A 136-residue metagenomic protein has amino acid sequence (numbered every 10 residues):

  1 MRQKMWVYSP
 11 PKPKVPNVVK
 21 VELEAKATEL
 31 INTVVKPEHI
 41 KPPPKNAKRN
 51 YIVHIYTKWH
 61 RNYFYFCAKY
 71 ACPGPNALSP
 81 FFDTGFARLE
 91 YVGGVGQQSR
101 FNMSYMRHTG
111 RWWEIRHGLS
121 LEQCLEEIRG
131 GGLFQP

Functional and structural regions predicted by a protein language model:
M1-Q3, H54, F86, G96 (+2 more regions): Alpha-helical structural elements
Q3-A77: Negatively charged, low-complexity tracts enriched in Asp/Glu with abundant Ser/Thr
P13, N17, S79, R111-G118: Short, charged/polar micro-motifs that form catalytic or ligand-binding hotspots
A27, Y56-W59, F86, W112 (+1 more regions): Generic preference for hydrophobic/aromatic residues in regular secondary structure cores
I40, F81-D83, G118-E122: General N-terminal targeting signals
P43, A47-K48, F86, L121-Q123: Solvent-exposed, non-transmembrane amphipathic alpha-helical segments
Y65-G94, S99-F101: Short, conserved beta-strand/beta-arch hydrophobic-aromatic motifs that form part of recognition grooves or interface
Y91-P136: Short, compact, well-ordered microdomains
